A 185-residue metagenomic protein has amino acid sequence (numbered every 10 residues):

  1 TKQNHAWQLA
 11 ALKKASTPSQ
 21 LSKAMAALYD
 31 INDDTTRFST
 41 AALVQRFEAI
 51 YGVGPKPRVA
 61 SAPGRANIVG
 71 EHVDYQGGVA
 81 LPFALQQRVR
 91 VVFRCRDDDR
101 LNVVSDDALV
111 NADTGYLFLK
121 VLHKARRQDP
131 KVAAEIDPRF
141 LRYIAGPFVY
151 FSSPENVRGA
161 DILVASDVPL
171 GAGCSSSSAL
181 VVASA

Functional and structural regions predicted by a protein language model:
T1-S178, V182: ATP-binding N-lobe of GHMP and related small-molecule kinases
